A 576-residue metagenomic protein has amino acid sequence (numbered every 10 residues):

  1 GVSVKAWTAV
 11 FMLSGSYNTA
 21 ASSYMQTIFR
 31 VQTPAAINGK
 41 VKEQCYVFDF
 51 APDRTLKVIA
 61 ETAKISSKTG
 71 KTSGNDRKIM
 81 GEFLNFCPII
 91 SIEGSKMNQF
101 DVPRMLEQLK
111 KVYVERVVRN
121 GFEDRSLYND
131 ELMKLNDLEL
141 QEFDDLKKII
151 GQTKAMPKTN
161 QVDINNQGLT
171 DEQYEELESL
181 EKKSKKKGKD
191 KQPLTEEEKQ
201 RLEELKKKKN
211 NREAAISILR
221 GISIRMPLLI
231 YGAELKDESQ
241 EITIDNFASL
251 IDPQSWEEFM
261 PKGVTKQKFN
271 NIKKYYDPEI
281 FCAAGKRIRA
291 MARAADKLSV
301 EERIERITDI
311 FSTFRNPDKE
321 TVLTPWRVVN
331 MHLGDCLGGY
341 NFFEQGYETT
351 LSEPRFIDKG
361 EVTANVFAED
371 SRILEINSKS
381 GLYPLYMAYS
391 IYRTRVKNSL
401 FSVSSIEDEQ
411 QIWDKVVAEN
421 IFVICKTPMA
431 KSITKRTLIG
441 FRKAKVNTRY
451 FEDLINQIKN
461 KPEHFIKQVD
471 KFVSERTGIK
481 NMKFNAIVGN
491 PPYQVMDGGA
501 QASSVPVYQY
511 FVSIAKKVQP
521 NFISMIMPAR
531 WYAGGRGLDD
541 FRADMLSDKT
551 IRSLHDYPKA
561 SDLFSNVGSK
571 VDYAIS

Functional and structural regions predicted by a protein language model:
G1, V10, I373, I487 (+1 more regions): Receiver (REC) domain switch-region micro-motif
V2-S73: Conserved RecA-like P-loop NTPase helicase motor core
T8-F11, T27-V31, A60-K68, S390-Y392 (+4 more regions): Short secondary-structure boundary/capping segments
A21-M25, I59-A60, F342-G346, L385-A388 (+2 more regions): Short, solvent-exposed loop/turn and secondary-structure capping segments
V41-S66, S404-I424, A430-I433, N447-D470 (+2 more regions): Extended charged low-complexity segments that act as oligomerization/scaffolding linkers
D53-R287: Long, largely alpha-helical accessory region at the distal end of helicase-like NTP-driven motors
E241-I412, F422-T437, Q457-K461: Class I S-adenosyl-L-methionine
V328, G381-L385, K426, K431-S432 (+2 more regions): Signature of N6-adenine DNA methyltransferases within the class I
